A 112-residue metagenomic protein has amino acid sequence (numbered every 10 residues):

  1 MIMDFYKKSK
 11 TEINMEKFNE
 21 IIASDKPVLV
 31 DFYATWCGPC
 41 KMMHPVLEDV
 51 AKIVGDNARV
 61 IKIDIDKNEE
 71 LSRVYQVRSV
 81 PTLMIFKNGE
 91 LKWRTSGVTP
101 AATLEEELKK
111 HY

Functional and structural regions predicted by a protein language model:
M1-L29, A34-R59, K67-V74, R78-T82 (+1 more regions): Proteins that catalyze or organize thiol-disulfide redox chemistry and the adjacent proteostasis machinery handling
K62: Conserved residues in the N-terminal Rossmann fold of short-chain dehydrogenase/reductase
